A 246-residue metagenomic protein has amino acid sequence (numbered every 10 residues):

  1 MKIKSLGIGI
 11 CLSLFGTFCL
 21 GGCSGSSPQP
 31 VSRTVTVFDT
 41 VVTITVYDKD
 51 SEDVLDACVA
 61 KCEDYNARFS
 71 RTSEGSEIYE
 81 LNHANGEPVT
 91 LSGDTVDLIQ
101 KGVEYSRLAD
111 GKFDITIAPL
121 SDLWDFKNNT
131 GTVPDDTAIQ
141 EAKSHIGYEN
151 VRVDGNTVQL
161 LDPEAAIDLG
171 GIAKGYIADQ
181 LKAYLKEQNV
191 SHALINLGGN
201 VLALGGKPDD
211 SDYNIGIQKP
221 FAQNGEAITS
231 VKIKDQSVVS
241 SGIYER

Functional and structural regions predicted by a protein language model:
K2-R246: Mature catalytic core of soluble alpha/beta enzymes
